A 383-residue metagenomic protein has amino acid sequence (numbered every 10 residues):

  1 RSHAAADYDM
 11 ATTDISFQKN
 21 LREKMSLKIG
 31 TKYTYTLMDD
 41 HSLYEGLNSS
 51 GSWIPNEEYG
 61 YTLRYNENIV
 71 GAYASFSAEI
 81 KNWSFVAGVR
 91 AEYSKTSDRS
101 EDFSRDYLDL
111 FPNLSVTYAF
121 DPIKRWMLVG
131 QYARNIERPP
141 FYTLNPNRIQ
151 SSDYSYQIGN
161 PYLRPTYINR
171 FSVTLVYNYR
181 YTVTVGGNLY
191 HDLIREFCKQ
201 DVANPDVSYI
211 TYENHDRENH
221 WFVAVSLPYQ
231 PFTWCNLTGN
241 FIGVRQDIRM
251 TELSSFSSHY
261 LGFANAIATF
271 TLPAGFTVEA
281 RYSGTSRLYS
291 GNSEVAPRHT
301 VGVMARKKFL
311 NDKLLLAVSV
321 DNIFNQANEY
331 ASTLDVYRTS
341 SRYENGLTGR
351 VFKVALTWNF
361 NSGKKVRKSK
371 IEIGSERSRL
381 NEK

Functional and structural regions predicted by a protein language model:
S2-A4, M10-S16, N56-Y61, R164 (+3 more regions): Outer membrane beta-barrel strand-and-loop segments of large Gram-negative receptors, especially TonB-dependent
S2-S84, T117-D121, Q246-N265: Outer-membrane beta-barrel transmembrane domain signature of Gram-negative proteins, especially the mid-to-C-terminal
K24-L27, N82-F85, I123-L128, Y179-V185 (+5 more regions): Repeated loop/turn-to-beta-strand initiation elements of outer-membrane beta-barrel proteins
Y33-D39, A78-N82, A91-S97, Y118-F120 (+9 more regions): Transmembrane beta-strands of outer-membrane beta-barrel pores
Y61-N66, I136-V185, L189, S208-W221 (+2 more regions): Outer-membrane beta-barrel signature, preferentially recognizing the C-terminal barrel domain of Gram-negative
E67-F103, Y107-T117, W234-R245, N265-R287: Surface-exposed extracellular loop regions of Gram-negative outer-membrane beta-barrel proteins
K95, I123-R170, V185-P205, I323-Y337: Surface-exposed extracellular loop regions of Gram-negative outer-membrane beta-barrel proteins, predominantly
S257-K383: Conserved C-terminal beta-signal and adjacent last beta-strands/turns of outer-membrane beta-barrel proteins
